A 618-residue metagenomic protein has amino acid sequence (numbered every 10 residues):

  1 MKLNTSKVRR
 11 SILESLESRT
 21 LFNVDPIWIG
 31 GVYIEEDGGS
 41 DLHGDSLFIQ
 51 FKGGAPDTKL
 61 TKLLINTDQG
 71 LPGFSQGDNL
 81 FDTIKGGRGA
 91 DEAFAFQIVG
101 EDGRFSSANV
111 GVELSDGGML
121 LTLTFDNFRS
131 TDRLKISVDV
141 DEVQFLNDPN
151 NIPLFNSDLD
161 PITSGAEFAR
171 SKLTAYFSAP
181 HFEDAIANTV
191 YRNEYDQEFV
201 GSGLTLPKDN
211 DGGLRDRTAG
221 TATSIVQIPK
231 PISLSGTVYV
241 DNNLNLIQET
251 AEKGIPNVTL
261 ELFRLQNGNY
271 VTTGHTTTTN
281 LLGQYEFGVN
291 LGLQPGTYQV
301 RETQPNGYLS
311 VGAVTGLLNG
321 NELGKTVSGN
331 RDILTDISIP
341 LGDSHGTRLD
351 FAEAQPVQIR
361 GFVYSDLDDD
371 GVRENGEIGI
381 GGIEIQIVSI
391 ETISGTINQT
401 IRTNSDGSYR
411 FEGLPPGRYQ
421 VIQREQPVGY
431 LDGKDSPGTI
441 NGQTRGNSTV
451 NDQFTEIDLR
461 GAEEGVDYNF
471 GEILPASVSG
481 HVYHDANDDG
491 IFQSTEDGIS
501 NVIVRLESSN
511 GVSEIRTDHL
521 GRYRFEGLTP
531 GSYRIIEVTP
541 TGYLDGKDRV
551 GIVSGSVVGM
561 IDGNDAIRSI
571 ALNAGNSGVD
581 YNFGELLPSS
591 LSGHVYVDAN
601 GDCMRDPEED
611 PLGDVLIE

Functional and structural regions predicted by a protein language model:
M1-D25: Subset of Sec-pathway N-terminal targeting signals
D25-I228: Extracellular or exported targeting regions of proteins
S46, P229-E249, T259, H345-R373 (+5 more regions): A short, Gly/Thr-enriched small/hydrophobic beta-strand-prone motif that recurs across taxa
L134, G283-F287, T335, T347-L349 (+6 more regions): Short strand-edge motifs at loop-to-beta-strand transitions and within beta-strands of extracellular beta-rich domains
N242-E249, G254, Q266-G288, L367-E374 (+7 more regions): Short, acidic Ser/Thr/Gly-rich low-complexity loop/linker segments typical of extracellular and cell-surface proteins
T279-L291, F351, T403-F411, F470 (+4 more regions): Glycine-centered loop-to-beta-strand initiation motif
Q294-G307, G417-V428, G531-G542, L616: A short, solvent-exposed beta-strand micro-motif common in secreted/extracellular proteins
Q304-T347, E425-V466, T539-V579: Structured interaction patches on ligand/partner-binding surfaces of diverse proteins
